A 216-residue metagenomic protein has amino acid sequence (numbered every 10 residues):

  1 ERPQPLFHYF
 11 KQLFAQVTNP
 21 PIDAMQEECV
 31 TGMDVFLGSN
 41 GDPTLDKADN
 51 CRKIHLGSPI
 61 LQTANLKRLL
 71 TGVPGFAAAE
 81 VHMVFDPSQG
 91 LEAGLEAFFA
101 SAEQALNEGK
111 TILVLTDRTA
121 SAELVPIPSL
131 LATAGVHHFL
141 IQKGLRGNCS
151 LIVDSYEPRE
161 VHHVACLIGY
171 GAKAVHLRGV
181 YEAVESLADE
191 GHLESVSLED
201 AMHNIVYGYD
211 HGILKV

Functional and structural regions predicted by a protein language model:
E1-F98, E103, N107: Extended, highly charged accessory segments
R2, L6, D86-A97, L124-P128 (+3 more regions): Catalytic cores of large soluble enzymes that bind and process phosphate-bearing ligands
T31-S39, P43-T44, P87-G90, A120-V125 (+3 more regions): Flexible loop/turn segments at secondary-structure boundaries
M83-F85, T116-R118, S155: Short glycine-centered, acidic/aromatic-flanked micro-motifs in structured strand/loop junctions that mark active-site
P87, A100-I112, R118-S121, H138-L145: Conserved helix-loop functional segments at active or binding sites
L113-V114, V175: Hydrophobic residues within beta-strands of alpha/beta enzymes
L115-L131: Glycine-rich, proline-tolerant flexible connector loops at the mouths of alpha/beta enzymes
G135-V216: Phosphate/diphosphate-binding loops
